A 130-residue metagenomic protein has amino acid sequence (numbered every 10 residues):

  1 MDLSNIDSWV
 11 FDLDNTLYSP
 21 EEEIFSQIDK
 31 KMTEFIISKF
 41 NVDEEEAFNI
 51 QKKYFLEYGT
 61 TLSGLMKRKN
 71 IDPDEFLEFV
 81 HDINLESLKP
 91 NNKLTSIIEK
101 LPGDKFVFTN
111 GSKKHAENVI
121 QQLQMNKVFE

Functional and structural regions predicted by a protein language model:
D2-F11, T16-K93, G103, K114: N-terminal helical cap/lid subdomain that shapes the substrate entry/recognition surface in HAD-like hydrolases
S96-F106, N110-E130: Substrate-recognition/cap helix-loop segment adjacent to the acidic, metal-dependent catalytic center of Asp-based
